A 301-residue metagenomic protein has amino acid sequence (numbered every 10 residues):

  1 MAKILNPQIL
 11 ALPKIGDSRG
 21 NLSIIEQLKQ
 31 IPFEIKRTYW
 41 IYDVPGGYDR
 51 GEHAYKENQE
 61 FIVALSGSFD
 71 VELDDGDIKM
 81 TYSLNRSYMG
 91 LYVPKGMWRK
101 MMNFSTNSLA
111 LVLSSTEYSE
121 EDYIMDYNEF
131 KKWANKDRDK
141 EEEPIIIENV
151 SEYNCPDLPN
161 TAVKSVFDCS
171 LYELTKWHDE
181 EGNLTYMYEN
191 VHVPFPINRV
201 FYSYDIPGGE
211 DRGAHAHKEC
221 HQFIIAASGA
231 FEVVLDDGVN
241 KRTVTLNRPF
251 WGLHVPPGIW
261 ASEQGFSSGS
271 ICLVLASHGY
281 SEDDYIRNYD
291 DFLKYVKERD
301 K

Functional and structural regions predicted by a protein language model:
M1-M89, T106-L109, L113, Y118-W251 (+3 more regions): Non-catalytic, conserved peripheral segments adjacent to functional cores
P94: Basic/aromatic recognition patch in beta-strand/loop cores that engages polyanionic ligands
W98, M102-S105, H254, I259-S262 (+1 more regions): Beta-rich strand-turn-strand
